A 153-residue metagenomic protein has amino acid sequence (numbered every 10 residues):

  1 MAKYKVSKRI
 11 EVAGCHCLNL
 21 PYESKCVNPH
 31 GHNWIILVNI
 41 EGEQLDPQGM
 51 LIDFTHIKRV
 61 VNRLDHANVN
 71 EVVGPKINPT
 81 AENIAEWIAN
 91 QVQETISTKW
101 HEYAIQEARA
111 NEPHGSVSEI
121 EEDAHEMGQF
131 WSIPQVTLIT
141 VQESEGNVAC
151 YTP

Functional and structural regions predicted by a protein language model:
M1-P153: Charge-rich, low-complexity N-terminal segments
